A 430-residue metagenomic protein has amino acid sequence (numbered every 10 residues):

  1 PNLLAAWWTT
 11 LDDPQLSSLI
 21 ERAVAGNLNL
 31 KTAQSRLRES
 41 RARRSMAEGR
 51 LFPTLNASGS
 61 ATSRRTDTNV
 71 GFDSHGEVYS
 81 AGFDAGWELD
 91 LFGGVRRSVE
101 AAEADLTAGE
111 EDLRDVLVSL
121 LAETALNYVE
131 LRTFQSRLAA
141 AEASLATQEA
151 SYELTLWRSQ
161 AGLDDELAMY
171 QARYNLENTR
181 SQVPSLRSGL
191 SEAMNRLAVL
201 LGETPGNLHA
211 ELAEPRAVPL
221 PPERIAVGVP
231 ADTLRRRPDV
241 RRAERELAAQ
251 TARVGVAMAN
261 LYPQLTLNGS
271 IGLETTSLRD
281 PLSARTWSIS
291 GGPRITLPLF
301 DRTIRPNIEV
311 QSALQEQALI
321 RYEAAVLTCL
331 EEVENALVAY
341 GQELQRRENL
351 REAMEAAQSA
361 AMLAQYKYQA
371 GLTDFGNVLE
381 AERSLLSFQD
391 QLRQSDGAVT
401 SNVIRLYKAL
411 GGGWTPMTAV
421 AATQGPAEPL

Functional and structural regions predicted by a protein language model:
P1-D12, E21, S60-D84, N207-A226 (+3 more regions): Small/polar, glycine/serine/threonine/aspartate-rich low-complexity segments that form flexible
P1-R43, V218-A248, L297-L299, E323-V326 (+4 more regions): Bacterial Sec-pathway N-terminal export signals of envelope proteins
T9, V24, A81, V95 (+6 more regions): Amphipathic alpha-helical coiled-coil scaffold segments and their short linker/junction regions
L16-S18, V78-S80, L126, Q171 (+3 more regions): Transmembrane beta-barrel architecture of outer-membrane proteins
K31-T32, E48-G49, L89-L117, A143 (+8 more regions): Sec/SRP-type N-terminal targeting helices
N56-E88, G94-D105, G109-D112: Outer membrane beta-barrel translocator domains of Type V secretion systems
V95, A104, E111-V229, A339 (+5 more regions): Periplasmic alpha-helical coiled-coil/stalk elements that build and connect Gram-negative outer-membrane
S159-L163, Y368-L372, A409-G413: A short glycine-centered flexible hinge/capping loop motif at secondary-structure junctions
